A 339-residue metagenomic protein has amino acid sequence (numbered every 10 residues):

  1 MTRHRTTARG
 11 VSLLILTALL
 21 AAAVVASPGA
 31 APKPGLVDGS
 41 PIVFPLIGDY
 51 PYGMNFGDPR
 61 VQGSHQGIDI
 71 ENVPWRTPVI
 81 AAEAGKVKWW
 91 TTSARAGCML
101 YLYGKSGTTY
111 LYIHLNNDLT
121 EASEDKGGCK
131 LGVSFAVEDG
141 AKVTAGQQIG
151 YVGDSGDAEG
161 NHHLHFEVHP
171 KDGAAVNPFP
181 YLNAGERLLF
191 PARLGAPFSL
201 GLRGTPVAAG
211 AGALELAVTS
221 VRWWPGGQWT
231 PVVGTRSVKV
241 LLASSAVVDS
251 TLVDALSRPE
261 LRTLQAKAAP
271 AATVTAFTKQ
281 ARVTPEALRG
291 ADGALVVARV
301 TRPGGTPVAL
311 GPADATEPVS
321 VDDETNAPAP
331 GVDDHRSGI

Functional and structural regions predicted by a protein language model:
M1-A8: N-terminal secretory signal peptides that target proteins for export/translocation
S12-A23: Bacterial N-terminal signal peptides
G29-M99, Y103-T108, D118, T144-A145 (+4 more regions): Surface-exposed, glycine-biased beta-strand/turn segments
I70-E71, K126, L131-V133: Short loop/turn motifs at secondary-structure junctions and domain boundaries
T92-R95, I149-D157, F277-G290: Short, charged beta-turn/beta-strand-edge "cap" motif at the junction between a beta-strand and an adjacent loop
T108-I113, N117-C129, G195-I339: Solvent-exposed hydroxyl-ligand-binding patches built from regularly spaced Ser/Thr and small hydrophobics
V133-V143: Acidic, glycine-anchored pre-beta loop/turn
L164-D172: A short hydrophobic beta-strand segment most commonly corresponding to one strand of the jelly-roll/cupin
